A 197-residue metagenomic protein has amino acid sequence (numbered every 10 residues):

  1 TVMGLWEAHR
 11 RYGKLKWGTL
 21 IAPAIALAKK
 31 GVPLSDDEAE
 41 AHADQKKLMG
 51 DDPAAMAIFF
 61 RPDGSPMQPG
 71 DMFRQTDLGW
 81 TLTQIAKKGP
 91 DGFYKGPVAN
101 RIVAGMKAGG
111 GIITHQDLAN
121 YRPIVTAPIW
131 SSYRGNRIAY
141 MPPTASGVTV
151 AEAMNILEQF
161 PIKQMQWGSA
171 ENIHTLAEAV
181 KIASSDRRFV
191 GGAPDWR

Functional and structural regions predicted by a protein language model:
T1-R197: Feature marks proteins synthesized as precursors that undergo proteolytic processing into two chains
